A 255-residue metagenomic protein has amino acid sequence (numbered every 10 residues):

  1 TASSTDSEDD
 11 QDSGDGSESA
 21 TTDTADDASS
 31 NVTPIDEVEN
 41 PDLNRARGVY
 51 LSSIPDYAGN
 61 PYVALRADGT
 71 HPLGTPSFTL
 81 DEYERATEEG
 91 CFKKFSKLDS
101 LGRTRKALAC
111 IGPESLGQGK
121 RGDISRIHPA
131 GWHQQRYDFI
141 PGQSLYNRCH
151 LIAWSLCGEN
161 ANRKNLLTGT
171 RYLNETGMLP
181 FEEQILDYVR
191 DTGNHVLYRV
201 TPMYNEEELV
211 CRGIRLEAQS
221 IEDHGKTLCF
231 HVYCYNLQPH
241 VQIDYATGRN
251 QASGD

Functional and structural regions predicted by a protein language model:
T1-D81: N-terminal, intrinsically disordered, polar/charged segments of Gram-positive cell-envelope systems that serve as
F78-D255: Domain-level detector of nuclease and nuclease-like folds in predominantly extracellular/periplasmic contexts
